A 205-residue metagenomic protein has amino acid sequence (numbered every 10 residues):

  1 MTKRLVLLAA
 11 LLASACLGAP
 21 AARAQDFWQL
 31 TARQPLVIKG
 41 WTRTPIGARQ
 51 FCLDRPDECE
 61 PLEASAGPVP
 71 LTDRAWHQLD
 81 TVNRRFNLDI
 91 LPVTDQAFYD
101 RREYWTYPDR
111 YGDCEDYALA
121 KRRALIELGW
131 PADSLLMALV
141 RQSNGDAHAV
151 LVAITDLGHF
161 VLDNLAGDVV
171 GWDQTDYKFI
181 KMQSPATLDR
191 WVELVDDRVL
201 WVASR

Functional and structural regions predicted by a protein language model:
M1-A9: Bacterial N-terminal signal peptides that target proteins for export
L8-L11, P45-G47: Short hydrophobic "helix-edge" motifs at membrane interfaces and signal-peptide entry regions
A13-S14, D173: Alpha-helical transmembrane segments and their juxtamembrane interfaces
S14-A21: C-terminal segment of classical bacterial N-terminal signal peptides
A22-R205: A structural boundary/capping signal
